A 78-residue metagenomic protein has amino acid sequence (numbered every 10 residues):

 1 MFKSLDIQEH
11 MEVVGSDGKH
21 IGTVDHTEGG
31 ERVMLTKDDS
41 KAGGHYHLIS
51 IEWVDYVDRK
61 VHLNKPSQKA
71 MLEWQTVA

Functional and structural regions predicted by a protein language model:
M1-A78: Peripheral interaction segments used for macromolecular assembly
